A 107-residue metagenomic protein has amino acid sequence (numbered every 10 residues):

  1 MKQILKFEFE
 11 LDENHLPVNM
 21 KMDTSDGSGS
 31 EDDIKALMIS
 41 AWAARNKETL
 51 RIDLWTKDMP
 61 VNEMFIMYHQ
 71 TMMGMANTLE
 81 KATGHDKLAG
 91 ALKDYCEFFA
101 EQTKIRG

Functional and structural regions predicted by a protein language model:
M1-Q3: Short loop/turn motifs at secondary-structure junctions and domain boundaries
L5-T24: Active-site and channel-lining beta-strand-loop segments that bind or position nucleotide-derived/phosphorylated
D12, D32-I39, Y95-C96, Q102 (+1 more regions): Intrinsically disordered, low-complexity linear regions
H15-P17, L54, M67, F98 (+1 more regions): Generic ordered-secondary-structure signal
V18-G84: Active-site- and interface-proximal helix/loop "cap" or "latch" segments in soluble metabolic and energy-transducing
A76-G107: C-terminal charged interaction modules
